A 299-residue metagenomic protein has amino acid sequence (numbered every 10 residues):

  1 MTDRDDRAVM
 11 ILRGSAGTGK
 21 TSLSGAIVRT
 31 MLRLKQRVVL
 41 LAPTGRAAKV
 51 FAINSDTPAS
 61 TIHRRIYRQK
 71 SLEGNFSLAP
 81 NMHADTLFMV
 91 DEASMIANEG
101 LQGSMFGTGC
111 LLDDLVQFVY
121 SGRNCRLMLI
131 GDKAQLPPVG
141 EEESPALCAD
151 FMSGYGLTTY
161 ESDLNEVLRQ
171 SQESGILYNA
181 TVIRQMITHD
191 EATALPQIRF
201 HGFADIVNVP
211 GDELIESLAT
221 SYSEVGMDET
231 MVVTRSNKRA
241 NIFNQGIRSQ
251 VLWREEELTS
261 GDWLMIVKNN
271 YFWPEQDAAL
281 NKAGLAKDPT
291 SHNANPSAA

Functional and structural regions predicted by a protein language model:
T2-R7, V119-C125, K133-A298: Conserved helicase motor core of P-loop NTPases
R4, A8-A192: ASCE P-loop NTPase helicase motor core
